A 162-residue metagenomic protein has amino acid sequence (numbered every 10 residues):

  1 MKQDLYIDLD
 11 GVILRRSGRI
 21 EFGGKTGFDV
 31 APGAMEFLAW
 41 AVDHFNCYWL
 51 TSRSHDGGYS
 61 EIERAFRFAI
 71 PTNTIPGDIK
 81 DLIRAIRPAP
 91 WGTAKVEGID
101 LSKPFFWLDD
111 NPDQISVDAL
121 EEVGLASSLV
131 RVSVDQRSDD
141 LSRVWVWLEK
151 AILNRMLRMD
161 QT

Functional and structural regions predicted by a protein language model:
M1-T93: Alpha-helical substrate-recognition element adjacent to the catalytic core
S60-T162: C-terminal cap/substrate-recognition subdomain and adjoining C-terminal extension of metal-dependent phosphatase-like
